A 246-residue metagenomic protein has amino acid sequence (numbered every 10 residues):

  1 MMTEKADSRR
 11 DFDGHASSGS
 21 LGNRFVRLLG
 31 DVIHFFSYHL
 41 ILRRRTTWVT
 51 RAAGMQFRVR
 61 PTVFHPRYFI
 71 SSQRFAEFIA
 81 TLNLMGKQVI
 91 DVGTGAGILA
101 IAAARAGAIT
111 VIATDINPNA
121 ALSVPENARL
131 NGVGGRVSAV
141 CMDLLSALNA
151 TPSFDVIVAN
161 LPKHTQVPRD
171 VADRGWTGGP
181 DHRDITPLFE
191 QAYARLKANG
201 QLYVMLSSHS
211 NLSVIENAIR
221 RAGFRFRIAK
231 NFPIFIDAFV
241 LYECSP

Functional and structural regions predicted by a protein language model:
M2-A52: N-terminal auxiliary segments of SAM/dcSAM-dependent transferases
D31, F35-A104, I236-C244: SAM-dependent Rossmann-like transferase core, predominantly class I methyltransferases with a strong bias toward
A76-A150, V156-Q166: Conserved SAM/SAH cofactor-binding pocket of Class I
A159-P187: Mobile active-site "lid"/loop adjacent to the S-adenosyl-L-methionine
D184-A198: A short glycine-rich, Lys/Arg-flanked "PGG" loop and its adjoining helix->strand segment in the class I
G200-M205: Conserved beta-strand signature within the Rossmann-like core of class I S-adenosyl-L-methionine
S210-F226: Short, electropositive alpha-helical surface patch
A222-F224, N231-P246: Core SAM-dependent methyltransferase catalytic element
